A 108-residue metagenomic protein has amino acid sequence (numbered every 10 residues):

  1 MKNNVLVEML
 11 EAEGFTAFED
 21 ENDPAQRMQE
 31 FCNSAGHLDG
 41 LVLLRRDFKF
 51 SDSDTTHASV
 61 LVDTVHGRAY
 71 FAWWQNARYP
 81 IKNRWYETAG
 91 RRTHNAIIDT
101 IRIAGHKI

Functional and structural regions predicted by a protein language model:
M1-K49: Negatively charged, low-complexity tracts enriched in Asp/Glu with abundant Ser/Thr
N3-L6, W74-I108: Ampiphathic alpha-helical segments that act as solvent-exposed interaction surfaces
L6-E8, L43, L61-H66, I98: N-terminal non-cleavable signal-anchor helices
E13-A17, A35, V65-R68, A104-I108: Short, flexible helical or helix-coil boundary motifs
M28-F31, D47, S59, A77 (+1 more regions): Compositionally biased, intrinsically disordered low-complexity segments enriched in polar/proline residues
H37-G40, T55-H57, R102: Secondary-structure boundary/capping motif
K49-R91: Intrinsically disordered, low-complexity regulatory segments enriched in Ser/Thr/Pro and charged residues
